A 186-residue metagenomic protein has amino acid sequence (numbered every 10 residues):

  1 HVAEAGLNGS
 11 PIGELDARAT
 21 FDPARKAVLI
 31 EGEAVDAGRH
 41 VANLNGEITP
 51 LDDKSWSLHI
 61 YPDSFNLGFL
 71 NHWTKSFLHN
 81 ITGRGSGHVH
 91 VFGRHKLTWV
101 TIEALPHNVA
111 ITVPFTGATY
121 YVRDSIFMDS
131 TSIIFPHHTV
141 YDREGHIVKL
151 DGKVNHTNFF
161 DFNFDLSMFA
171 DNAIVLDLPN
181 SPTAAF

Functional and structural regions predicted by a protein language model:
H1-H90, K96-F186: Interface amphipathic segments
